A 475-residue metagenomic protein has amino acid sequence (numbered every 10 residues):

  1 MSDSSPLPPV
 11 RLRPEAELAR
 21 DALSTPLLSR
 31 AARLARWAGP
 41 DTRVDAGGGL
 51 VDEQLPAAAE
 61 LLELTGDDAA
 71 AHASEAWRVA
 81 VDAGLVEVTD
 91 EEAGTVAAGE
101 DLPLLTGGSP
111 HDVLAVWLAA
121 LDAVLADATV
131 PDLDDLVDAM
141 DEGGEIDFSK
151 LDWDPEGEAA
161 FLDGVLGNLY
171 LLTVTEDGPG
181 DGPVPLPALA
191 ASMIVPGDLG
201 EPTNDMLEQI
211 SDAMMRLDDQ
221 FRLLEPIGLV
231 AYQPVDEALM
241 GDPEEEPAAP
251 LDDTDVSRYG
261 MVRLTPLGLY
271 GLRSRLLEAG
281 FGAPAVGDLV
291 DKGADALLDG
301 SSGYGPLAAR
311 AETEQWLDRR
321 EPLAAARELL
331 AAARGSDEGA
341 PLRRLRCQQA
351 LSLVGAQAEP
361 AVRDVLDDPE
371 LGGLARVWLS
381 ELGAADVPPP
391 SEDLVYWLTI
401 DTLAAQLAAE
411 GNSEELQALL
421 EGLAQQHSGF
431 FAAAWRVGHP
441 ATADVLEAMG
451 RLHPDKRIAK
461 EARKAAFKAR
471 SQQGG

Functional and structural regions predicted by a protein language model:
M1-L207: Short, amphipathic alpha-helical interface elements at domain boundaries that mediate macromolecular binding
D67-D82, Q209-D236: Short amphipathic alpha-helical interaction segments
E91-L121, A238-L276: Short, cationic-aromatic polyanion-contact patches
A191-V195, D299-G300, A309-R320, L342-V354 (+5 more regions): Structural detector for internal amphipathic alpha-helices that build alpha-solenoid repeat scaffolds
F221-L223, A294-D295, P322-R334, G355-L366 (+2 more regions): Amphipathic alpha-helical scaffolding segments comprising HEAT/armadillo-like alpha-solenoid repeats
V235, D288-L289, A296-S301, E328-E338 (+3 more regions): Alpha-solenoid HEAT/Armadillo-like helical repeat scaffolds in large eukaryotic proteins
V290-A294, G303-A311, A326-R327, D337-R346 (+3 more regions): Generic helix N-cap/helix-start motif at coil->alpha-helix transitions
Q315-L317, V377-F430: Alpha-helical adaptor scaffolds
